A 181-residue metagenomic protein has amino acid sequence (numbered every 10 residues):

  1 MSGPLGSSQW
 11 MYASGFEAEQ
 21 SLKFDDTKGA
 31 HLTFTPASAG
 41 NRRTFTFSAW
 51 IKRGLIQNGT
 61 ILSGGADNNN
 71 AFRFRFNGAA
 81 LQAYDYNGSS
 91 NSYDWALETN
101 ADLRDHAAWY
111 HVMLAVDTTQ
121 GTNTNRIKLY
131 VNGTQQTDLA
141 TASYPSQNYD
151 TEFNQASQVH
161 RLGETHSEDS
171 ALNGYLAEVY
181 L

Functional and structural regions predicted by a protein language model:
M1-R43, A80-A83, N87-Y93, N154-L162: Low-complexity, glycine/proline/serine-rich flexible segments
K28-N87, Q120-N123: Extracellular glycan-recognition modules
T35-A37, L97-L103, Y149: Beta-strand-rich interaction surfaces with strong enrichment in secreted/lumenal proteins
F47-L55, V112-L114, L176-L181: Short hydrophobic/aromatic patches on beta-strands that form ligand-binding or substrate-lining surfaces
A49, A107-T118, L129: Short tryptophan-centered beta-strand motifs in secreted/extracellular beta-sheet-rich domains of glycan-recognition
D85-H111: Short, aromatic/His-centered strand-loop micro-motif at the edge of beta-sheets
V131-S157: Short, solvent-exposed beta-strand-to-loop segments that form ligand-recognition rims of beta-rich domains
T151-A177: Extracellular glycan-interaction patches encoded by glycine-rich segments
